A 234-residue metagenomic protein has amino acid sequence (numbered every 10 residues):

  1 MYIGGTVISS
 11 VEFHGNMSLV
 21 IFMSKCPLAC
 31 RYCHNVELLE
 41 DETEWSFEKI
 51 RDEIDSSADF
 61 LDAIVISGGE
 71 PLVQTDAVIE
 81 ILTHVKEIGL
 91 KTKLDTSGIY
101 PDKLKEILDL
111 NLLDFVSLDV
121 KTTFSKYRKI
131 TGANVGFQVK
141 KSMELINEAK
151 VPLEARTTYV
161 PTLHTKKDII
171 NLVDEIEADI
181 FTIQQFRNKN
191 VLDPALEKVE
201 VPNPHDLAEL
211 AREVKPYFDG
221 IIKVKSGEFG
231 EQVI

Functional and structural regions predicted by a protein language model:
M1-F22, A29-E40, S57-F60, G227-G230 (+1 more regions): N-terminal [4Fe-4S]-dependent radical SAM core
Y2, I180, I221-K223: Conserved beta-strand segments of alpha/beta enzyme cores
L19, V199, K223-K225: Class I S-adenosyl-L-methionine
V20-F22, V65, K93: Short aromatic/hydrophobic contact patches that present stacked aromatics for nucleic-acid/ligand binding
E40-R51: Non-heme iron-sulfur electron-transfer modules
R51-A63, V73-D206, L210: Conserved AdoMet/S-adenosylmethionine-binding subsite of the radical SAM
A208-I234: A C-terminal junction/extension of Radical SAM enzymes
